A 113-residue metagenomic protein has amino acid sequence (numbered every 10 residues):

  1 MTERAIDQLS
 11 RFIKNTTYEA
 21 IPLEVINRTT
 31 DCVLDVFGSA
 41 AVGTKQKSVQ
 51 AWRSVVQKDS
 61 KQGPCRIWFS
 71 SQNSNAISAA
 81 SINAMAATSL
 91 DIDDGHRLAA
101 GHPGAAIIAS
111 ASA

Functional and structural regions predicted by a protein language model:
M1-A113: N-terminal core-entry segment
